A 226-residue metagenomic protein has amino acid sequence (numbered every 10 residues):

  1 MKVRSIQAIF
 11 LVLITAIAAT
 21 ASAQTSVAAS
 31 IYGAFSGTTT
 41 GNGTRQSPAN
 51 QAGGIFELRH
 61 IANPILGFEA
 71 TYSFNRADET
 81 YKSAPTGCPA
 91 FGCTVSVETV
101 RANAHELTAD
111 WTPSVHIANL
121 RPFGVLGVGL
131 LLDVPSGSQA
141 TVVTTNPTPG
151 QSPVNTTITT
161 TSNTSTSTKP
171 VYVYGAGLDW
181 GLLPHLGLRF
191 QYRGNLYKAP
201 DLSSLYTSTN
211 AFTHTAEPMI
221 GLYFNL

Functional and structural regions predicted by a protein language model:
M1-T25: Cleavable N-terminal export/targeting peptides
A28-A34, T71-S73, V125-G129, Q191-R193: Transmembrane beta-strands of outer-membrane beta-barrel proteins
Y32-T40, T86-C93, T148-T159, L196-L202: Flexible, solvent-exposed coil segments and beta strand-coil junctions, predominantly the extracellular/periplasmic
A34-I55, S167: Surface-exposed strand-loop-strand hairpins of Gram-negative outer-membrane beta-barrel proteins
T39-G43, Y81-A84, G137-S138, D201-L205: Short acidic, glycine/proline-rich loop/turn micro-motifs
T39-Q46, G92-V100, T157-T164, S204-N210: Extracellular loop and loop/strand-boundary signature of outer-membrane beta-barrel proteins
E57-P149, P170, W180, T213-L226: Gram-negative (and chloroplast) outer-membrane scaffold detector with strong preference for beta-barrel transmembrane
N195-T213, E217: C-terminal/domain-terminus segments
